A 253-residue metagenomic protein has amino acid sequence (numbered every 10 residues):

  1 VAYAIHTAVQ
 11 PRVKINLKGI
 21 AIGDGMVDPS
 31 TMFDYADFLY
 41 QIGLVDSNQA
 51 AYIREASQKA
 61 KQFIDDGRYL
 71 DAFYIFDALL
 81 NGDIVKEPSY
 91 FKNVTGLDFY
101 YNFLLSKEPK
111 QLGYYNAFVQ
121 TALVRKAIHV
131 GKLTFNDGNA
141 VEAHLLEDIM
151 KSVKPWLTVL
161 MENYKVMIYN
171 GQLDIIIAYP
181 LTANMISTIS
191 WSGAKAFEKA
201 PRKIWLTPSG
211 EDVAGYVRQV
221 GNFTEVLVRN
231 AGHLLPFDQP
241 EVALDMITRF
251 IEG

Functional and structural regions predicted by a protein language model:
V1-G253: Terminal and linker regions of secretory-pathway proteins
